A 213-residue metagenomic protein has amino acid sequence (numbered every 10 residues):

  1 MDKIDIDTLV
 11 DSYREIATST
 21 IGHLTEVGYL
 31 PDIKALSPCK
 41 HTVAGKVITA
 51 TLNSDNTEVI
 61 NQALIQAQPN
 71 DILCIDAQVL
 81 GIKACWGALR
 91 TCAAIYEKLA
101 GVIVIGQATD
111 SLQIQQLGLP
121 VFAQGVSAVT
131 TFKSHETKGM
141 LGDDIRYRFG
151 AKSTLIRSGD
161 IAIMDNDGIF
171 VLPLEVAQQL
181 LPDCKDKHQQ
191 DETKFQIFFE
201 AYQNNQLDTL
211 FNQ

Functional and structural regions predicted by a protein language model:
M1-S158, L172-Q213: Feature captures the catalytic cores and cofactor-binding loops of soluble hydro-lyases/lyases that act on carboxylate
A162: C-terminal binding/interaction regions
D165: Acidic/polar active-site rim loop that often engages polyanionic ligands
